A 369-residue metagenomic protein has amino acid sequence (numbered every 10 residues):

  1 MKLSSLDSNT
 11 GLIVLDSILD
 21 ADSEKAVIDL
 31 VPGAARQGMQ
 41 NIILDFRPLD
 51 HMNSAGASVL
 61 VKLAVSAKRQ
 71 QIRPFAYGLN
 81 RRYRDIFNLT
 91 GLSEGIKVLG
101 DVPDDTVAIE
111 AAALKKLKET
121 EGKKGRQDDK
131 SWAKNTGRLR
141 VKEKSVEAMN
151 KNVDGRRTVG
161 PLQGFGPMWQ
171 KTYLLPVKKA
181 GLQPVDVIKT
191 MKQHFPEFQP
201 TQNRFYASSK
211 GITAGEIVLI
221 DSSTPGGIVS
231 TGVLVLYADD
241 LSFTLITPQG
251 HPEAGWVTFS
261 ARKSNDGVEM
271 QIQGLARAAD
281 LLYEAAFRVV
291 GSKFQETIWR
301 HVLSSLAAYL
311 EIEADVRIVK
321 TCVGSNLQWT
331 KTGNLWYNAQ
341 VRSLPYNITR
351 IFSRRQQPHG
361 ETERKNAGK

Functional and structural regions predicted by a protein language model:
M1-V14: Short beta-strand/loop segment at the start of cytosolic alpha/beta domains
I18-I96: Amphipathic alpha-helical interaction surfaces in cytosolic regulatory modules
K97-D101: Short acidic-hydrophobic, aromatic-tinged amphipathic segments that line or gate anion-handling sites
P103-K116: A charged, well-structured terminal subsegment
K115-T224, L335-K369: Hydrophobic ligand-binding cavity/cleft-lining segments
P225-N265: Hydrophobic-ligand binding "helix-grip"
G250-F294: Beta-strand/loop substructures that line and gate deep hydrophobic ligand-binding cavities in soluble
R277-A279, Y283-C322: A conserved amphipathic terminal alpha-helix motif
